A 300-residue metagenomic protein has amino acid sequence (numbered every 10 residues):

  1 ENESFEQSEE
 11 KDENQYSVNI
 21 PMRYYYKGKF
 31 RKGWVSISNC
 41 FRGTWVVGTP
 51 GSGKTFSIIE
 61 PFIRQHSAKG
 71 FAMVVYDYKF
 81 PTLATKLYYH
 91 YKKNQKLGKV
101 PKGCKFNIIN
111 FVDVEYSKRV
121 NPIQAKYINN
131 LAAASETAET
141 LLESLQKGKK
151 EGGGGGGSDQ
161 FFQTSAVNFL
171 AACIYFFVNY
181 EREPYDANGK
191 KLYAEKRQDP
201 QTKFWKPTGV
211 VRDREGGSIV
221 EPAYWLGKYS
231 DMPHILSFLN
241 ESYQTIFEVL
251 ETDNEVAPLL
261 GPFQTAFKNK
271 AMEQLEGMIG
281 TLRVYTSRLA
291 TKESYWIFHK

Functional and structural regions predicted by a protein language model:
N2-V35: N-terminal pre-Walker A segment at the start of P-loop NTPase domains
R23-R31, V35-K300: P-loop NTPase motor domains
